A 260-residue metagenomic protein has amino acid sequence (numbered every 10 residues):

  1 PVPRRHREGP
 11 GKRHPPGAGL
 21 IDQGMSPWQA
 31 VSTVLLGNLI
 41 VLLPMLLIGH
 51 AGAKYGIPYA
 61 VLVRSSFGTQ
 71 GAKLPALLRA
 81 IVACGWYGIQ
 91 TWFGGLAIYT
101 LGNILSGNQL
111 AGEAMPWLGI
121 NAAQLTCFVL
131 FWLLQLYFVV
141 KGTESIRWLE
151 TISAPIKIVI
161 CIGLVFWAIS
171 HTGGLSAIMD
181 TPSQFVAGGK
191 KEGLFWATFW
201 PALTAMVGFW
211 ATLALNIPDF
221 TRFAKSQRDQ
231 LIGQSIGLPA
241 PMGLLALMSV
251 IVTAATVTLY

Functional and structural regions predicted by a protein language model:
P1-L47: N-terminal signal-anchor module of multipass membrane proteins
P1-R13, F128-F131, W167-T172, Q184-V252: Hydrophobic, membrane-embedded alpha-helices of multi-pass small-molecule transporters
G19-G24, G49-A53, S66, L74 (+3 more regions): Membrane-water interface regions at transmembrane-helix termini and the short interhelical loops of multi-pass membrane
V34-F67, R79-V82, W86-W92: Juxtamembrane transmembrane-helix boundary signature
A72-M115: Hydrophobic transmembrane alpha-helices that form the core helical bundles of multi-pass secondary transporters
A76, N103-K141, P155-L164, A202-I217: Transmembrane alpha-helical segments of multi-pass small-molecule transport proteins
L78, I89, T126-H171, M179-D180 (+1 more regions): Membrane-interface loop-to-helix entry segments
T91, G95-I104, I156-V186, F209 (+1 more regions): Hydrophobic alpha-helical segments and their helix-loop junctions in multi-pass secondary transporters
